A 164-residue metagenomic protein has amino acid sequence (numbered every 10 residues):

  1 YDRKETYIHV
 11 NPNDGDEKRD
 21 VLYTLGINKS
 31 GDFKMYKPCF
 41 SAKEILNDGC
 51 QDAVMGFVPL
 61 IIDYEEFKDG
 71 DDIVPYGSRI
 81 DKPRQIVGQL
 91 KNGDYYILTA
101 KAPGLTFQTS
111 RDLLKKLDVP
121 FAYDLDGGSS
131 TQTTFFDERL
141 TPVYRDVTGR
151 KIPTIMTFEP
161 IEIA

Functional and structural regions predicted by a protein language model:
Y1-A164: Gly/Ser/Thr/Pro-rich low-complexity, intrinsically disordered segments
